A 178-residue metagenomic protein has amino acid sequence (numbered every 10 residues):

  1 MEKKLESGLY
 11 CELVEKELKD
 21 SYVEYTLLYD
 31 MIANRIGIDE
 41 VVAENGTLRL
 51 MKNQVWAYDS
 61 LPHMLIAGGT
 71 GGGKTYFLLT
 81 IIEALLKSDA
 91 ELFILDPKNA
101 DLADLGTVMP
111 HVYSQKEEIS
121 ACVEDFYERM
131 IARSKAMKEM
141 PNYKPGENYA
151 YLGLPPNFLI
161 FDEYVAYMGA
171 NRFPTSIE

Functional and structural regions predicted by a protein language model:
M1-E44: N-terminal "pre-motor" subdomain/linker immediately upstream of P-loop NTPase catalytic cores
L9-C11, L50-K52, P145: Residue-level detector of functional hotspots within protein domains
E15-K16, P141-Y143: N-terminal-biased segments
K16-L18, A57, A150: Sterically constrained small-residue positions within well-ordered secondary structures of folded domains
N34-E139, P155-F158, Y164-E178: P-loop NTPase catalytic phosphate-binding loop
Y143-L152: Conserved alpha-helical scaffold flanking the Walker A/P-loop in AAA+ ATPase domains
